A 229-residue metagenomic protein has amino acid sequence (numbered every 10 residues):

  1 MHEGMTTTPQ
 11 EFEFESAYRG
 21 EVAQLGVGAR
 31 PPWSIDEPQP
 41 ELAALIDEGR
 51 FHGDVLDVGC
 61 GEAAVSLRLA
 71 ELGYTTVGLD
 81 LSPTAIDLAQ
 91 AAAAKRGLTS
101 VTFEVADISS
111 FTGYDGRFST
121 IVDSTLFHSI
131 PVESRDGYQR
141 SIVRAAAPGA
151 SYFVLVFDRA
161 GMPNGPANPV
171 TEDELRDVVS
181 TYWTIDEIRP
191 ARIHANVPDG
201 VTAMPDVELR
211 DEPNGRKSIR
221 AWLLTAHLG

Functional and structural regions predicted by a protein language model:
H2-R50, D54-L56, E62-G116, I130-S141 (+1 more regions): Class I (Rossmann-like) S-adenosyl-L-methionine-dependent methyltransferase catalytic domain, capturing the SAM-binding
S119: Conserved acidic residues
V122: A conserved beta-strand element that flanks and buttresses the S-adenosyl-L-methionine
T125-S129: Short catalytic micro-motifs in class I SAM-dependent methyltransferases
